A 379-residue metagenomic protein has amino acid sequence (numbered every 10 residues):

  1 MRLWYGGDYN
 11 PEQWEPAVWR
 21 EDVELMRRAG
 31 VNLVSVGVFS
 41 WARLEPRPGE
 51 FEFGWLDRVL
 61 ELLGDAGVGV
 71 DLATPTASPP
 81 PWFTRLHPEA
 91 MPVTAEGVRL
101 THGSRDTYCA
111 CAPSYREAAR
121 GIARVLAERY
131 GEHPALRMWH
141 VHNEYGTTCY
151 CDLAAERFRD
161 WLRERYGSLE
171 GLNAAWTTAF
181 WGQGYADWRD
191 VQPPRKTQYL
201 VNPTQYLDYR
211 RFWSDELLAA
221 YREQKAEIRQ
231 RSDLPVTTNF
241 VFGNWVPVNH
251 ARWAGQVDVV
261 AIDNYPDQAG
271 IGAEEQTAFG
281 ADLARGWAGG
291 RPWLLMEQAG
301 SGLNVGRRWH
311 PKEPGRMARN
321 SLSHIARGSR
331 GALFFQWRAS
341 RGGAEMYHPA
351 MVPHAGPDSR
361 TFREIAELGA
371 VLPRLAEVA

Functional and structural regions predicted by a protein language model:
M1-Y5, G30-N32, G64-V70, E132-R137 (+4 more regions): Short, well-ordered coil/turn segments that N-cap beta-strands
W4-P16, G37-L56, T101-G121, H142-C149 (+4 more regions): The substrate-binding groove and active-site-proximal loops of carbohydrate-active enzymes, especially glycoside
G7, M26, V34, L63 (+8 more regions): Conserved, mostly hydrophobic/aromatic
N10-E12, G37-S40, A73-W82, R137-G146 (+3 more regions): Short, solvent-exposed turn/loop segments enriched in Gly/Ser/Thr/Pro and often Arg
Q13-R28, A119-V125, V241-A254, E313-S321: Short, acidic/polar
R20-L100, R124-A127, L218-S232, N320: Aromatic-lined substrate-binding rim segments of carbohydrate-active enzymes
A95-V259, D263-T277: Polysaccharide-binding and catalytic clefts of secreted carbohydrate-active enzymes
W188-V191, R222, D258, I262-A379: Carbohydrate-binding surfaces of carbohydrate-active enzymes
